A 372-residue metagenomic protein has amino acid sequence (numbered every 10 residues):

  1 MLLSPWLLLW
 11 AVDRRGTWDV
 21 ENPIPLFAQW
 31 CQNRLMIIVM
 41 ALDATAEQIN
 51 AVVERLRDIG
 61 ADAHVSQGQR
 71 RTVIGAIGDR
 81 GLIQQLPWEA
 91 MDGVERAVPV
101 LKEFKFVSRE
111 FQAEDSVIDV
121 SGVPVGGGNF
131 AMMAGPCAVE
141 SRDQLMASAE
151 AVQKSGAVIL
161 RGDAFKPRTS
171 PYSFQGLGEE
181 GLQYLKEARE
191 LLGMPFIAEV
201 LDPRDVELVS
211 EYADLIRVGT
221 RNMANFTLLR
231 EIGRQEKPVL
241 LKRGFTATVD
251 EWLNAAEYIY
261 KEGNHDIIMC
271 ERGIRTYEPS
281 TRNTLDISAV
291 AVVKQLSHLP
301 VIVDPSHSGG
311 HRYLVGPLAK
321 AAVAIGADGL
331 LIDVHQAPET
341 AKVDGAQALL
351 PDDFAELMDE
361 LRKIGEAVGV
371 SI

Functional and structural regions predicted by a protein language model:
V20-M132: Non-catalytic terminal accessory/regulatory regions of metabolic enzymes
A41, M194-D202, D214-N225, P238-V249 (+2 more regions): Catalytic beta/alpha-barrel core
Q112, P171-L182, R204, T220-E236 (+3 more regions): Active-site-adjacent beta->alpha loops and helix N-cap segments on the catalytic face of soluble alpha/beta enzymes
F130-L145, P171-Q175, I197-E199, T220 (+1 more regions): Active-site mouth loops of central-metabolism enzymes
G162-E179, Q336-G345: Glycine-rich, proline-tolerant flexible connector loops at the mouths of alpha/beta enzymes
P167-A213, R217, N225-L228: N-terminal active-site wall of soluble small-molecule enzyme domains
Q175-I197, I232-E236, A289-H298, L349-V368: Alpha-helix-loop-beta-strand connector modules within alpha/beta enzyme cores
Q235-V334: Catalytic alpha/beta core domains of metabolic enzymes, predominantly
